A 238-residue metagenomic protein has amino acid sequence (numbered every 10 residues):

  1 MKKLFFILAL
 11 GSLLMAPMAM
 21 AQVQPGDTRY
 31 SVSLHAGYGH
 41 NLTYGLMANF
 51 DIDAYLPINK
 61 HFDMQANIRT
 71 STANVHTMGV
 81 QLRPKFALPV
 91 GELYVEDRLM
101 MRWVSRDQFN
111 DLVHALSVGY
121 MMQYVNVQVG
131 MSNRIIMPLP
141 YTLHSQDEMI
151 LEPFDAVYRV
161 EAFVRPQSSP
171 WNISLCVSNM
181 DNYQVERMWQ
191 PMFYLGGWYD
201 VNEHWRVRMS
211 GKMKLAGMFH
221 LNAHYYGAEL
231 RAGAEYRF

Functional and structural regions predicted by a protein language model:
M1-S31, F238: Cleavable N-terminal export/targeting peptides
A21-A73, R237: Short glycine/proline- and aromatic-enriched beta-strand/turn motifs that initiate or cap beta-hairpins
T28, Y44-F50, N74-V80, Q108-H114 (+5 more regions): Residues that define the transmembrane beta-barrel architecture of outer-membrane proteins
V32-H40, A66-T70, D97-M101, L116 (+3 more regions): Transmembrane beta-barrel strands of outer-membrane/channel proteins
L34-Y38, F50-L56, V80-F86, L116-Q123 (+5 more regions): Residues on the lipid-exposed face of transmembrane beta-strands in outer-membrane beta-barrel proteins
I58-A66, A87-V95, Y124-V129, P166-L175 (+2 more regions): Repeated loop/turn-to-beta-strand initiation elements of outer-membrane beta-barrel proteins
V113-Y183: Detector for outer-membrane/organellar transmembrane beta-barrel domains, recognizing the amphipathic beta-strand
N179, E186-F238: Predominantly the C-terminal beta-signal and adjacent terminal strand-loop region of outer-membrane beta-barrel
